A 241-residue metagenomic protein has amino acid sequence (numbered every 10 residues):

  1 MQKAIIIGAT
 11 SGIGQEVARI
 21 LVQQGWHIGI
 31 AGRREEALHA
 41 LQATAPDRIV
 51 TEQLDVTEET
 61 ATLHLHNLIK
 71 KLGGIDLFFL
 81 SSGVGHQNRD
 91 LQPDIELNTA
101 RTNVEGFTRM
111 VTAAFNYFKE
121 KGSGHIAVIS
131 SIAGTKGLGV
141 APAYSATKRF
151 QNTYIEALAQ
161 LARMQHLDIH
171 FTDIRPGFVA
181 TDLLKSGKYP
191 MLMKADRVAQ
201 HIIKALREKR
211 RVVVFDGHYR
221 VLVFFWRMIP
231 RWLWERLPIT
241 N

Functional and structural regions predicted by a protein language model:
T10-S11: Conserved glycine-rich cofactor-binding loop
A45-T60: Rossmann-fold cofactor-recognition segment
S81-Q87: Conserved NAD(P)H cofactor-binding loop of Rossmann-fold oxidoreductase domains
N88-R101: Short alpha-helical oligomerization interface
V111, T147: Active-site helix of classical SDR
S131: Residue(s) in the substrate-gating loop at a strand-loop-helix junction that position the organic substrate next
D173, K185-V223: C-terminal helical subdomain
